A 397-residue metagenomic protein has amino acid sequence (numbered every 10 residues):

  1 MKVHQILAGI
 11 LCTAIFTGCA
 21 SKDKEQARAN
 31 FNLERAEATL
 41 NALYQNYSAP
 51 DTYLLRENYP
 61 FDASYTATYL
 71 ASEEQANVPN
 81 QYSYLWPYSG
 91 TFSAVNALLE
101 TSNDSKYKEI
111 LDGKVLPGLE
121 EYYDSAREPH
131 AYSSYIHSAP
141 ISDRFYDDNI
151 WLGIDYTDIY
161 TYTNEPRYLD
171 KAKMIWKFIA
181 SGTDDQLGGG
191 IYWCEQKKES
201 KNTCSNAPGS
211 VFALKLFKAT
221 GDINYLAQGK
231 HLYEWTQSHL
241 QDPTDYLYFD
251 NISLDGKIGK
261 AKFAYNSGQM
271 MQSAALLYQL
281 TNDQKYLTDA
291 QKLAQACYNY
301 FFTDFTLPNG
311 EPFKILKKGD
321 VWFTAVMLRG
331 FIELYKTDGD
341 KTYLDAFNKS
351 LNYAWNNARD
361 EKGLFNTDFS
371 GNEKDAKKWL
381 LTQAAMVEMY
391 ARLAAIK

Functional and structural regions predicted by a protein language model:
M1-L7: Bacterial N-terminal signal peptides that target proteins for export
G9, F16-E34: Bacterial Sec-dependent N-terminal signal peptides
R28-A94, L98-D147, K201, K285 (+2 more regions): CBM-like carbohydrate-recognition segments
Y44-Q45, E100, E120, T161 (+6 more regions): Amphipathic alpha-helical segments of tetratricopeptide repeats
K108-A219, I223-A227: Extended ligand-binding groove/face enriched in aromatic
I150, A207-P208, A264-Q279, F323-V326 (+1 more regions): Aromatic- and acid-rich polysaccharide-binding/catalytic face of secreted or lumenal carbohydrate-active enzymes
N206, A213-F217, Y225-A274: Active-site cradle of extracellular carbohydrate-active enzymes
